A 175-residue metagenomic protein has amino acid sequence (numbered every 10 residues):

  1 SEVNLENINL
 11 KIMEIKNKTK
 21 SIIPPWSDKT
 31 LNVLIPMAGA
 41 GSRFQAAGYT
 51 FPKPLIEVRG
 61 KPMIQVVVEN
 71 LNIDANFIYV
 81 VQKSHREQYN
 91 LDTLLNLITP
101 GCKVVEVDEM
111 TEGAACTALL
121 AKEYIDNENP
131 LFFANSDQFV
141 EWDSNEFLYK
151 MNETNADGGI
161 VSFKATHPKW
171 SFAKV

Functional and structural regions predicted by a protein language model:
S1-E2: Universal eukaryotic N-terminal targeting presequences
L5-I35, R43-Q45, Y49-T50, I56-E57 (+1 more regions): Conserved N-terminal catalytic core of the sugar/cofactor nucleotidyltransferase
A38: The conserved beta1-alpha1 loop
T50-F51, P168: Short, solvent-exposed coil/turn segments
S136-F139: The conserved acidic donor/metal-binding loop of glycosyltransferases
E141-V175: Conserved core of the sugar-phosphate nucleotidyltransferase
